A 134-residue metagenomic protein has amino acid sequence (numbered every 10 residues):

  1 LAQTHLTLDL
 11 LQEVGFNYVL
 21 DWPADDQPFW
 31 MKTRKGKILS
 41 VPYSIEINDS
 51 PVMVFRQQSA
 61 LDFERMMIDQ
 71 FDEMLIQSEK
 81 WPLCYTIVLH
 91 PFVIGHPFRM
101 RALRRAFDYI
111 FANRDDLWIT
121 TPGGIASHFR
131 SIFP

Functional and structural regions predicted by a protein language model:
L1-W81: Active-site-adjacent pocket scaffolds in enzyme catalytic domains
Y18, I68-P134: C-terminal domain-boundary segment and adjacent tail
